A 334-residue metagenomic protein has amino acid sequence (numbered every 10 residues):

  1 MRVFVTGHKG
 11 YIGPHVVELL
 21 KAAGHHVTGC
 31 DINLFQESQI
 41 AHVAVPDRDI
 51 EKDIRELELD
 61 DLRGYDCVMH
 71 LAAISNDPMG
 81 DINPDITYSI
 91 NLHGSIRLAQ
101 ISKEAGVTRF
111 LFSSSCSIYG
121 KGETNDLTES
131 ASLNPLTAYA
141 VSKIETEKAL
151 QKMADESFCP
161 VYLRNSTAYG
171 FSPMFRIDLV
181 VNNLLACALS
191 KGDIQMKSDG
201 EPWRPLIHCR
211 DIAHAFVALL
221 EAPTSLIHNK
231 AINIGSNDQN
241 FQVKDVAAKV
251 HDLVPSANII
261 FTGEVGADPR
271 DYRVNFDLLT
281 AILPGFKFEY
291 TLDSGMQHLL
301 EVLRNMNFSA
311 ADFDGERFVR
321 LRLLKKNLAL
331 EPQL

Functional and structural regions predicted by a protein language model:
V3-A23: N-terminal Rossmann NAD(P)H-binding glycine-rich loop of SDR-like oxidoreductase domains
T6, C30, V68-L71, F110-C116 (+1 more regions): SDR active-site strand-loop-helix element
H25-L34: Conserved glycine-rich Rossmann-like NAD(P)H-binding loop of the short-chain dehydrogenase/reductase
I54-I90: NAD(P)H-binding glycine-rich loop region in Rossmannoid oxidoreductase-like domains and their noncatalytic homologs
I96-A138: Conserved Rossmann-fold NAD(P)-dependent oxidoreductase catalytic core, especially the SDR/UDP-sugar
S142: Active-site helix of classical SDR
K148-R204, C209-L220, A248-H251: NAD(P)-dependent short-chain dehydrogenase/reductase
G192, K197-L334: C-terminal substrate-binding subdomain of Rossmann-fold SDR/epimerase-dehydratase oxidoreductases
